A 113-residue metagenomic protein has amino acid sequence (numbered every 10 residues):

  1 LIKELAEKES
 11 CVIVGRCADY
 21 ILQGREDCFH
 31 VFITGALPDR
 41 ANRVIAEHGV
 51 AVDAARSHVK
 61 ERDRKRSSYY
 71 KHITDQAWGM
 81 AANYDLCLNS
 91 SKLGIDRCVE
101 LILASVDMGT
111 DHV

Functional and structural regions predicted by a protein language model:
L1-Q23: Glycine-rich phosphate-binding loop used to anchor ATP phosphates in small-molecule kinases, encompassing both
V12, R40, L88: Residue-level signature of catalytic and energy-coupling elements of molecular machines, predominantly ATP/GTP-dependent
R16-A18, G35, K92: Short, ordered loop/turn segments at secondary-structure junctions
G24-E47, V52-E61: Conserved phosphate-donor/acceptor-positioning beta-strand/loop module used by diverse small-molecule
A51-D96: Small-molecule kinase domains that catalyze NTP-dependent phosphoryl transfer to phosphate-bearing small molecules
I95-L103: Short, amphipathic alpha-helical "lid/cap" segments that border enzyme active or binding sites
G109-V113: C-terminal helical "lid" subdomain and adjoining coupling/linker elements of P-loop NTPases
